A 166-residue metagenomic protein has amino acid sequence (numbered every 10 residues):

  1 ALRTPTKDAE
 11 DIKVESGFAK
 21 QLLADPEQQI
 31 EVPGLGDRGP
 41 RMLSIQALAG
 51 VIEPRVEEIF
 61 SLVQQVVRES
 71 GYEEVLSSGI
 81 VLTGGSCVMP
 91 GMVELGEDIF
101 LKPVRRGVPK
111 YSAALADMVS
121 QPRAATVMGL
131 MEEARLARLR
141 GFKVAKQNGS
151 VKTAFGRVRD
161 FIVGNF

Functional and structural regions predicted by a protein language model:
A1-F166: Helical "lid/coupling" subdomains associated with nucleotide-phosphate turnover
